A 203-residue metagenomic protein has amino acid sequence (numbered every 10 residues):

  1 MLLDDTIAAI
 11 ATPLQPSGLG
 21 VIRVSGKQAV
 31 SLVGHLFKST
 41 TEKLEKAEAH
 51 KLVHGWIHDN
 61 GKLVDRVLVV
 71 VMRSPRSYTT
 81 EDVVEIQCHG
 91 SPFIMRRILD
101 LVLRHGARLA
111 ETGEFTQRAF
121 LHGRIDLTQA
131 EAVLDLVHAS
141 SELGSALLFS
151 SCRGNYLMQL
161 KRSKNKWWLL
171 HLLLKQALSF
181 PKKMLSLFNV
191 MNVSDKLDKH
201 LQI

Functional and structural regions predicted by a protein language model:
M1-A146, S150, G154: A glycine-rich (often HGG/GG-containing) alpha/beta subdomain
L2-I10, L14, G55, E142-I203: C-terminal-of-GTPase-core extension/linker across diverse P-loop GTPases
